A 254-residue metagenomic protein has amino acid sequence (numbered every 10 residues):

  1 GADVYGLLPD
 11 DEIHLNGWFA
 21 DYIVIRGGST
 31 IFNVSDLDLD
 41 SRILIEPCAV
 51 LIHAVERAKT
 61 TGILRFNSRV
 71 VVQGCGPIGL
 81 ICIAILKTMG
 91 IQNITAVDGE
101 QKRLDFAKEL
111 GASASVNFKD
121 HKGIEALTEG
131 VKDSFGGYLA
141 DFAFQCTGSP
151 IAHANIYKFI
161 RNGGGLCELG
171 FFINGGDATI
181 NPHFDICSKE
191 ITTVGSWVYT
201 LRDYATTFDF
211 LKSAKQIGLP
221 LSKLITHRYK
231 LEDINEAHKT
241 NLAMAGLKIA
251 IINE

Functional and structural regions predicted by a protein language model:
G1-I31: Glycine-rich phosphate/adenylate-binding loop and adjacent beta-alpha elements of nucleotide- or dinucleotide-binding
I13-F19, S35-K59, V72-I81: A glycine-rich, Thr/Ser-enriched phosphate-binding loop motif common to dinucleotide/cofactor-binding enzymes
E56-R65, G136: Glycine-rich helix-loop-beta junction characteristic of Rossmann-like nucleotide cofactor-binding loops
R69, G164-L166, T192: Short glycine-centered segments of the SAM/dcSAM-binding site in methyltransferase folds
R69-C75, K87-N155: Adenosine-nucleotide cofactor-binding segment
A126-E129, G137, N174-I225: C-terminal substrate-binding/catalytic core of Rossmann-like NAD(P)-dependent dehydrogenases/reductases
A154-K158, L201-E254: C-terminal hydrophobic helical "lid"/dimerization subdomain of Rossmann-like NAD(P)H-dependent oxidoreductases
I160-N162: Helix-to-beta-strand junctions that scaffold the AdoMet/dcAdoMet cofactor pocket in Class I SAM-dependent enzymes
